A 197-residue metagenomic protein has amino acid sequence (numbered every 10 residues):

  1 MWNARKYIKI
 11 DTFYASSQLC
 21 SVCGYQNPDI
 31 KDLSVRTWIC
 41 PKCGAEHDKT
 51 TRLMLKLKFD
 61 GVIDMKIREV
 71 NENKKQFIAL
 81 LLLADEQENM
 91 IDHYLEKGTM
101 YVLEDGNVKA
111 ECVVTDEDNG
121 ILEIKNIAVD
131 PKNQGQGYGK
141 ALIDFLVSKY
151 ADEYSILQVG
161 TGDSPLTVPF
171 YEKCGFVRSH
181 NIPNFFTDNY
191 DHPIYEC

Functional and structural regions predicted by a protein language model:
M1-D64: Positively charged, helix-rich recognition surfaces that bind polyanionic ligands
M65-M90: Short amphipathic alpha-helix that is part of the acyltransferase structural core
V102, N107-D116, G120-A128: Conserved beta-strand in the GNAT
I127-Q134, G162: A short, internal acetyl-CoA/4′-phosphopantetheine-binding micro-motif in the GNAT/acyltransferase core
N133-F145: Conserved acetyl-CoA pyrophosphate-binding loop and the N-cap/start of the following alpha-helix in GNAT-like
K140, S164-C197: Conserved active-site alpha-helix within GNAT-family acetyltransferase domains
Y150-D163: Conserved GNAT acetyl-CoA-binding A-motif
